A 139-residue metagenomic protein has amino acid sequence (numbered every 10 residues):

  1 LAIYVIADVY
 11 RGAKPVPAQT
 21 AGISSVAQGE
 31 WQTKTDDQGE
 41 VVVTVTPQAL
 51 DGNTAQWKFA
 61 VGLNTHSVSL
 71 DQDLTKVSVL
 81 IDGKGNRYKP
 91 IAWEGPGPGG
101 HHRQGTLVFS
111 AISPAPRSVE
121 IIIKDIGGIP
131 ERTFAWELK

Functional and structural regions predicted by a protein language model:
L1-T44: Membrane engagement elements in two modes
A21-S25, H66-Q72, S110-P114: Short linear motifs in intrinsically disordered
D36-Q38, G52-T54, D71, G100 (+1 more regions): Short coil/turn motifs at beta-sheet boundaries
V41, K76-S78, R117-V119: Short beta-strand/loop motifs in extracellular/secreted proteins, especially within beta-sandwich accessory domains
T44-A92, R103: Mid-length scaffold segments of soluble, non-membrane domains
Q48-L50, N64-H66, I112-P114, I126 (+1 more regions): Generic structural motif
K84-E137: Short, solvent-exposed, Trp/other aromatic-anchored flexible loops in extracytoplasmic proteins
